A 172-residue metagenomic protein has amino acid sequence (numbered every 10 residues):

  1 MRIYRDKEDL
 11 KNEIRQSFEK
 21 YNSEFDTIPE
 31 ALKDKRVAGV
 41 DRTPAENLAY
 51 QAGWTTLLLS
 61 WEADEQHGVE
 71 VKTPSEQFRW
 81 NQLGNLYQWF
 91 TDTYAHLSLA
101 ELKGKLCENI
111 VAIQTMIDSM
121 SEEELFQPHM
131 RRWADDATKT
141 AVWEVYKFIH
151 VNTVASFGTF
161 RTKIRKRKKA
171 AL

Functional and structural regions predicted by a protein language model:
M1-K20: Extreme N-terminal tail/first-helix region
Y4-L10, D92, L97-K103, Y146-H150: Active-site rim elements
E13-S17, K105-N109, N152: Soluble or luminal CAZymes and related metallo-dependent hydrolases
F18-P29, T55-L59, A63, C107-S121 (+2 more regions): Structural signal for well-ordered, non-membrane alpha-helices
D26-K33, V37, L125: Short, flexible helix-adjacent loops and helix caps
D34-N85, P128-L172: Short, contiguous alpha-helical
Q82-F126: Acidic/histidine-rich alpha-helical segments that form the ligand environment of transition-metal centers
